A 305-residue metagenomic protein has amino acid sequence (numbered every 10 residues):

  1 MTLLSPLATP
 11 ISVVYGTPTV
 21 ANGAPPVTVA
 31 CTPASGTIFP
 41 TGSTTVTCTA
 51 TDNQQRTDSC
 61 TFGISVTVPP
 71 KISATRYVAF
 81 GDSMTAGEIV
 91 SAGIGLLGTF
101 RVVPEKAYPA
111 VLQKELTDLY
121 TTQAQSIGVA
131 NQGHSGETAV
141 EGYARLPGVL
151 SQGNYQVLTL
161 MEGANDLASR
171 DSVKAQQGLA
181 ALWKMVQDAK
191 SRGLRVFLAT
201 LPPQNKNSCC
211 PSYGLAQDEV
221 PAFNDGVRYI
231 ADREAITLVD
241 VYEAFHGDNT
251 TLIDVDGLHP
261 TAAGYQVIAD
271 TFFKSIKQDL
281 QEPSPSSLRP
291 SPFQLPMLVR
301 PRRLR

Functional and structural regions predicted by a protein language model:
M1-P70: Proline-threonine-serine-rich low-complexity tracts
P26, T61-T75, K277-F293: Low-complexity, Pro/Thr/Ser/Gly/Ala-rich linker/spacer regions in secreted, extracellular modular proteins
P69-Q132, P147-N154: Serine-esterase "nucleophile elbow" of acetyl-processing enzymes
S73-R76, A124-G128, G153-T159, K190-F197 (+1 more regions): Loop/turn elements at helix/coil->beta-strand transitions in domains of secreted/extracellular proteins
D82-M84, N131-E137, T159-L167: Cell-envelope and extracellular/periplasmic
P109-A110, E115, V140-G153, V173 (+1 more regions): Alpha-helical scaffolding within the catalytic cores of extracellular/periplasmic polymer-degrading hydrolases
M161-L167, M185-P221: Active-site segments of SGNH/GDSL-like serine hydrolases that catalyze O-acetyl group transfer/hydrolysis on lipids
P202-P285: Catalytic His-Asp segment of secreted/periplasmic serine-dependent ester chemistry enzymes
